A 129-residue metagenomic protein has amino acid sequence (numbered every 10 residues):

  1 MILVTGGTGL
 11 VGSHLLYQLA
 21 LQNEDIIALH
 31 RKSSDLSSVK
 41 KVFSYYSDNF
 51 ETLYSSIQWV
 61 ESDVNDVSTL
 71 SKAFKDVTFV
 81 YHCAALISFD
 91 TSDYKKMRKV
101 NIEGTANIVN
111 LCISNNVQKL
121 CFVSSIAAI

Functional and structural regions predicted by a protein language model:
M1, D25-I26, Q118-K119: Residues at the starts of beta-strands that form the adenosine-phosphate
I2-Q22: N-terminal Rossmann NAD(P)H-binding glycine-rich loop of SDR-like oxidoreductase domains
T5, L29, V80-A84, L120-I126: SDR active-site strand-loop-helix element
H30-T52: Glycine-rich phosphate-binding loop and adjoining beta1-alpha1-beta2 segment of Rossmann-like nucleotide-binding folds
S34, A85-F89, S125-A128: Active-site proximal helix/loop that lines the substrate pocket of Rossmann-like NAD(P)-dependent oxidoreductase domains
F50-V100: NAD(P)H-binding glycine-rich loop region in Rossmannoid oxidoreductase-like domains and their noncatalytic homologs
Y94, E103-I129: Conserved Rossmann-fold NAD(P)-dependent oxidoreductase catalytic core, especially the SDR/UDP-sugar
